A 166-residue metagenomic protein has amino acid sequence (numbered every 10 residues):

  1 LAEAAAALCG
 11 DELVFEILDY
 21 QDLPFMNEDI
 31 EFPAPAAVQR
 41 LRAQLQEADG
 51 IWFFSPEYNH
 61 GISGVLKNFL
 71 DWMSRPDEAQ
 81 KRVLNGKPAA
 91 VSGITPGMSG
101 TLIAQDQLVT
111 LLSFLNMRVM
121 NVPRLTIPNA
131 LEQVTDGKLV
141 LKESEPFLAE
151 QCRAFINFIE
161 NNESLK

Functional and structural regions predicted by a protein language model:
L1-A2, A37, A104, Q151: Hydrophobic alpha-helical membrane-association signature
L1-E12: N-terminal beta1-alpha1 ligand-phosphate binding loop
G10-E16, M117-R118: A generic structural motif
I17-A37, V134-D136: N-terminal beta-loop-helix "entrance" segment that forms/cooperates in small-molecule cofactor or anionic ligand
L18, S92, I127: Hydrophobic residues at beta-strand termini and immediately following loops that shape nucleotide-binding pockets
Q21-M26, E57-Y58, L125: Short beta-to-alpha linker loops that shape the active-site pocket of alpha/beta-hydrolase fold enzymes
P33-L115: Helix-loop-strand module that forms the ligand-binding subsite of alpha/beta enzymes
R118-K166: Glycine-rich phosphate/pyrophosphate-binding loop and the adjoining helix
